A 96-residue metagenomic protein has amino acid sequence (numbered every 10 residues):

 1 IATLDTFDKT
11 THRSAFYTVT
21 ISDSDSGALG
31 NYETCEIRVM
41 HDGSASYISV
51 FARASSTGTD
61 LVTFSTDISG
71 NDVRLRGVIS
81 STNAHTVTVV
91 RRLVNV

Functional and structural regions predicted by a protein language model:
I1-S14, I21-N31, S56-L61, S80-T82: Surface-exposed ligand/attachment interfaces on beta-rich extracellular proteins
I1-T18, C35, V73-L75, T88 (+1 more regions): Short Gly/Ser/Thr-biased coil->beta-strand turn/linker motifs that build repetitive extracellular beta-solenoid/fiber
V19-I21, V39, G77: Short beta-strand element of the conserved SAM-dependent methyltransferase core
I21-D23, H41, L93: Residue-level signal for short segments within beta-strands and strand-turn junctions of well-structured beta-sheet
L29-M40: Short, surface-exposed beta-strand/strand-loop-strand elements in extracellular ectodomains
R38-T59: Terminal beta-strand-rich extracellular "head" domains that mediate receptor/glycan or other ligand binding
A54-V96: Low-complexity intrinsically disordered segments
